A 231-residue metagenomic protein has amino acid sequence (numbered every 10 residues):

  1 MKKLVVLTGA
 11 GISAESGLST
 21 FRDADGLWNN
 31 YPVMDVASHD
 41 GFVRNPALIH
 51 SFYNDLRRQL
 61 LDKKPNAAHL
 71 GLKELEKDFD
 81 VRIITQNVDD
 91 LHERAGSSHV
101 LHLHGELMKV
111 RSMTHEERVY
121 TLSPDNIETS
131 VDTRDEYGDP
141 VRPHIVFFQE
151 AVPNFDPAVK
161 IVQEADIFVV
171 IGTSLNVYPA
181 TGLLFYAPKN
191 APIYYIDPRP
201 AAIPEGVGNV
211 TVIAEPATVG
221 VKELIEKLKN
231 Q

Functional and structural regions predicted by a protein language model:
M1-Q231: Conserved catalytic core of sirtuin-type NAD+-dependent deacylases
